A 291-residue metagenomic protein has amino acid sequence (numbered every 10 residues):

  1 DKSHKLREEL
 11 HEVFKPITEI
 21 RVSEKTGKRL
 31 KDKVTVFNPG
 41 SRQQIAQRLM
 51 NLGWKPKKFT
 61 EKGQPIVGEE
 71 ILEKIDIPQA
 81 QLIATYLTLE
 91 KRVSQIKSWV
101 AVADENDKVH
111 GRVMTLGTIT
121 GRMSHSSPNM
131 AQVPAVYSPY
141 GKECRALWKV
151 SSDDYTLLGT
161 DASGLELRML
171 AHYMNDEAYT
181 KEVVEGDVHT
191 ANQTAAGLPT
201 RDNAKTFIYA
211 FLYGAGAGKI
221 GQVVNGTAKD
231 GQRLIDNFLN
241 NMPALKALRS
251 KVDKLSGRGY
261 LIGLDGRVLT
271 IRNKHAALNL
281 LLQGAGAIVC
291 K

Functional and structural regions predicted by a protein language model:
D1-Y140, K149, D154-T156, S163-E166 (+3 more regions): Conserved "right-hand" nucleotidyltransferase catalytic core of DNA-directed polymerases
W54-T60, Y140, M174-G186: Cytochrome P450 catalytic domain signature, combining two hallmark sequence patches
K74, I96-D104, V136, C144 (+2 more regions): Short, contiguous acidic/charged loop-to-helix segments that flank catalytic cores in large enzymes
A80-S98, L167-H172, T206-G214, L280 (+1 more regions): Short, hydrophobic/amphipathic alpha-helical patches that form generic packing surfaces within helical domains
T118, T194-K291: Conserved catalytic core of nucleic-acid polymerases
L147-L170, A178-A210: Conserved catalytic alpha/beta cores of large enzymes that bind or transform nucleotide phosphates and polynucleotides
